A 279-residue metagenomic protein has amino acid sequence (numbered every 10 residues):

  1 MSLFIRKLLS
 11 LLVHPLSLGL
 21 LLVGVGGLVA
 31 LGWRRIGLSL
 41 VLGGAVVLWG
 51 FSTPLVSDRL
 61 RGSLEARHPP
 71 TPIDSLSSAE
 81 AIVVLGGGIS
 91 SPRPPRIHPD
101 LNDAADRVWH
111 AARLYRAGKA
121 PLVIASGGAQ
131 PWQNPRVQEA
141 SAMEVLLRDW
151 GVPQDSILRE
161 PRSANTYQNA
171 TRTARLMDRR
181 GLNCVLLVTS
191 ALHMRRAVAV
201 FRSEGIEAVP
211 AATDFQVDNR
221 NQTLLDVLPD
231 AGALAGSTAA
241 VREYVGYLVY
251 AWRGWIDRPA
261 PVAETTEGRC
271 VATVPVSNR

Functional and structural regions predicted by a protein language model:
M1-L9, V56, L60-L64, V241-L248: Hydrophobic alpha-helical segments of integral membrane proteins, encompassing both true transmembrane helices
M1-V29: Membrane-embedded alpha-helical segments of integral membrane proteins
L9, L21, L38-L42, A240: Hydrophobic alpha-helical transmembrane segments
V29-G37: Membrane-interface helix-boundary motifs at transmembrane edges
L38-T53: Hydrophobic membrane-insertion alpha-helices, especially the h-region of bacterial N-terminal signal peptides
G50-A231, S237, T273, R279: A structural signal for short, hydrophobic/glycine-enriched beta-strand patches
N219-L228, A235-R279: Extracytoplasmic/luminal low-complexity segments enriched in Pro/Gly and acidic/polar residues that act as flexible
